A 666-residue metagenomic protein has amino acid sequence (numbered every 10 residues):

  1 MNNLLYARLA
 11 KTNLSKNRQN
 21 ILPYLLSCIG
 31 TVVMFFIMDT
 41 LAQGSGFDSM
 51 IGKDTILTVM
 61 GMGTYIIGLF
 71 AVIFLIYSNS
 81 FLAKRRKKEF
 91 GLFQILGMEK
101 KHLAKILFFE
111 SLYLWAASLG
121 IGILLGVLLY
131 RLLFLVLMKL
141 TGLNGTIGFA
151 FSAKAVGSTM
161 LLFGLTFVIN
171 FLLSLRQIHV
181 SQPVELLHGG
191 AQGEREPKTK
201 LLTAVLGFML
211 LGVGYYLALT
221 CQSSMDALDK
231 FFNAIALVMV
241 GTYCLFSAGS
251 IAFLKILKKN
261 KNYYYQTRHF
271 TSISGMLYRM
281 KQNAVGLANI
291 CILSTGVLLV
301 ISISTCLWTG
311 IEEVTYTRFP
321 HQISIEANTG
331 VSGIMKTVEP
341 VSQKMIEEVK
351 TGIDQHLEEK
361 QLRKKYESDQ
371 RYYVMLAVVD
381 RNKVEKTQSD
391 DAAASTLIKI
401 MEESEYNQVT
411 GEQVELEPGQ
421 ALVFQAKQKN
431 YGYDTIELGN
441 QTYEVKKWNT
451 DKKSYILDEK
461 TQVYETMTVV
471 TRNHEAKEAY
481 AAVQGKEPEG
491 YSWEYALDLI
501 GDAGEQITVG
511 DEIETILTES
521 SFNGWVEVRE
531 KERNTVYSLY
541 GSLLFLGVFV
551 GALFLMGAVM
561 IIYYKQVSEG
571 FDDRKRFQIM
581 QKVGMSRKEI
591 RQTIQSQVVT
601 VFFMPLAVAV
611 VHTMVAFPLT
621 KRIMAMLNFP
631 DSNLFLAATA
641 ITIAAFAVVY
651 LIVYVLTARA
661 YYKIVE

Functional and structural regions predicted by a protein language model:
M1-V32, E196-L201, L210, F246-S294 (+2 more regions): N-terminal Sec/SRP start-transfer signal
N3-L5, V180-E194, F571-D572, Y662-E666: Short cytosolic juxtamembrane segments of multi-pass membrane proteins
R18-D48, D54-G91, S111-L125, V205-M209 (+6 more regions): Hydrophobic alpha-helical transmembrane segments of multi-pass inner-membrane transport and secretion
T40-D54, I123-A155, G212-K230, P605-E666: Short helix-loop junctions at transmembrane helix boundaries
Y113-L257: Hydrophobic alpha-helical segments
K200-S224, L228-F253, V285-R318, Q322-N328 (+3 more regions): Hydrophobic transmembrane helix bundles of membrane-integrated enzymes that assemble and modify cell-envelope
T315-M556: Basic-flanked hydrophobic alpha-helices used for secretion and membrane insertion
